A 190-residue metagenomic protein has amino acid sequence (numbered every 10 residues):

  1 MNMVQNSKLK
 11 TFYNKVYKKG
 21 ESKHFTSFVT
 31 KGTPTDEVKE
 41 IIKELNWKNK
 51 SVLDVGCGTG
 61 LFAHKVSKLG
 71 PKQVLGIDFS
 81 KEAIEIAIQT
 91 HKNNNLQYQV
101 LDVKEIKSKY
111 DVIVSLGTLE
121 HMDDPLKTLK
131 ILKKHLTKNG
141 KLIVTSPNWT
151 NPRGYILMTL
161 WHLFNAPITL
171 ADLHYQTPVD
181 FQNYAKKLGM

Functional and structural regions predicted by a protein language model:
M1-S108, L116: Conserved N-terminal segment of class I S-adenosyl-L-methionine
F25-S27, D123-I131, K141-M190: S-adenosyl-L-methionine-dependent methyltransferase catalytic module, highlighting the catalytic core
L53, L119-E120, P147: Residue-level micro-sites within transmembrane alpha helices that shape and flank functional polar/acidic positions
E105, E120, N151: Active-site micro-motifs of SAM-dependent methyltransferase domains
K109-Y110, G140: Short, charged, solvent-exposed linker or helix-capping segments at domain edges/interfaces that act as flexible hinges
V112-D123: A short SAM/SAH-binding and catalytic strip from SAM-dependent methyltransferases
